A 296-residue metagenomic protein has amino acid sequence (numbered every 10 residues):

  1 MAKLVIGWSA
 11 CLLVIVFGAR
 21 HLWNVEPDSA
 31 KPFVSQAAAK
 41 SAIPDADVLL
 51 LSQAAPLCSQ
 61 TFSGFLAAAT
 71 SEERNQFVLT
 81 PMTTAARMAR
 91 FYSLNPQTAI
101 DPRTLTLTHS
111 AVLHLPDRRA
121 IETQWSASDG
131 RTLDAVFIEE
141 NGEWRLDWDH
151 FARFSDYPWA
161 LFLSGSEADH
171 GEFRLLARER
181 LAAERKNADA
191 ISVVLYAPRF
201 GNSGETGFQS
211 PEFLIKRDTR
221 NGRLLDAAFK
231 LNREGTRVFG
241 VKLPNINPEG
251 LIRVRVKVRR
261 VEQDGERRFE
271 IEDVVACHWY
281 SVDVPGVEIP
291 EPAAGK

Functional and structural regions predicted by a protein language model:
M1-I6: Short, low-complexity patches enriched in S/T/P/G
W8-L12, V16-A67, S155-G171, L175: Short, low-complexity N-terminal intrinsically disordered segments enriched in polar/charged residues
L12-L22, F65, M88, P102 (+3 more regions): Generic hydrophobic, helix-prone segments enriched in Leu/Val/Ile
A39-S41, L79-P81, P96-D101, S110-L113 (+4 more regions): Short linear motifs at secondary-structure transitions and domain/linker junctions
D45-L50, S59-P116, L195-S210, L214: Short solvent-exposed beta->alpha transition segments
R90-V136, A152-F154, F239-R253, R259 (+1 more regions): Surface-exposed, charged secondary-structure patches
D129-D189, F200-K216, R253-G295: Short beta-strand edge/turn micro-motifs at domain boundaries
G165-E172, R217-R255: Short nucleic-acid-contacting surface segments enriched for D/E, G, S/T with interspersed K/R
